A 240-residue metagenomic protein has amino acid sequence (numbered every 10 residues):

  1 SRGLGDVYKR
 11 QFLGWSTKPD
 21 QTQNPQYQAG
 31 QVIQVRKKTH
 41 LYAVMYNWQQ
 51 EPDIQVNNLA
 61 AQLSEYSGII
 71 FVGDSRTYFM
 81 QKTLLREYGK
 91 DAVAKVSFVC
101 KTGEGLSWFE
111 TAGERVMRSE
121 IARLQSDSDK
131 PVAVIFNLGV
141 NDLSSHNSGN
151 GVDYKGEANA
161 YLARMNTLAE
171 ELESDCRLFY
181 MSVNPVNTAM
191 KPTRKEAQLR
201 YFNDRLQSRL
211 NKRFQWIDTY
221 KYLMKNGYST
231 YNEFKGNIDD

Functional and structural regions predicted by a protein language model:
R2-Y8: Short, small-residue-biased leader/transition segments that mark boundaries at the very start of proteins
G14-D20: Predominantly extracellular/luminal cell-surface or secreted proteins
P25-W48: Conserved "repeat-terminator" motif of extracellular CCP/Sushi domains
W48-G68: N-terminal low-complexity, Pro/Thr/Ser-rich intrinsically disordered segments that act as propeptides or flexible
L63-A160: Conserved SGNH/GDSL esterase-like catalytic core that processes O-acyl groups on lipids and polysaccharides
N137-N141, A169-Y201: Active-site segments of SGNH/GDSL-like serine hydrolases that catalyze O-acetyl group transfer/hydrolysis on lipids
Y154-M165, K195-F202: Charged helix-capping and loop-helix junction motifs
V186-D240: Catalytic His-Asp segment of secreted/periplasmic serine-dependent ester chemistry enzymes
